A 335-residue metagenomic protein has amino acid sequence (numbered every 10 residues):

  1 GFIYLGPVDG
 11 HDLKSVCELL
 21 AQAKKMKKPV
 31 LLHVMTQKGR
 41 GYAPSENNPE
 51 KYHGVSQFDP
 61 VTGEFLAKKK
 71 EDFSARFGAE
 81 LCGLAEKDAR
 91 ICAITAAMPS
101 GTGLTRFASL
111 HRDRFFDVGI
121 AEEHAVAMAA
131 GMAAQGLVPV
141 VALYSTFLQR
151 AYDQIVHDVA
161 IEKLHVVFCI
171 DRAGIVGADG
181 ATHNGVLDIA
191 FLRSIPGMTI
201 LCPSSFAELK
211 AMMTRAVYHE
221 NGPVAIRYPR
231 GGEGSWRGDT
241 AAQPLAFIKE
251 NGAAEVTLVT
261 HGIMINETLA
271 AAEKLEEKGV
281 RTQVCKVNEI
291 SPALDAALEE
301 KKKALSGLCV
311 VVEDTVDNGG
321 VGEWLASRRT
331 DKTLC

Functional and structural regions predicted by a protein language model:
G1-V55, G63-L110, D117, E123-V126 (+4 more regions): Thiamine diphosphate
G103, F115, E122-A142, A151-I155 (+1 more regions): Extended, hydrophobic alpha-helical segments in both membrane/secreted and soluble proteins
R215: Conserved catalytic core of nucleotide polymerization and phosphodiester-bond processing enzymes
